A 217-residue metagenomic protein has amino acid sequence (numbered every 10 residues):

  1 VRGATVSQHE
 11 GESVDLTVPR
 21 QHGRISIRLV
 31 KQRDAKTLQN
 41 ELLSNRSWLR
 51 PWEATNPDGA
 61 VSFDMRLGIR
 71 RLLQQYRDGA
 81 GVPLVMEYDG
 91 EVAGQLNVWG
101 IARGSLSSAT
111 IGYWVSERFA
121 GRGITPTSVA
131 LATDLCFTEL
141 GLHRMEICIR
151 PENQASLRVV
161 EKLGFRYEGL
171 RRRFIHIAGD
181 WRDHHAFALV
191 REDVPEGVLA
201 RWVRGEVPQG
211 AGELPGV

Functional and structural regions predicted by a protein language model:
V1-T37, E41-W48, P83-V217: Acyl-donor (CoA/ACP) binding surface of acyl/acetyltransferases
V30, E41, V61-G68, D78: Generic, well-ordered alpha-helical segments
E41, W52, G68-Q75, G205: Residues that form generic nucleotide/phosphate-binding pockets
R50-R70: Conserved GNAT-fold acetyl-CoA-binding loop/helix
D58-G59, R70-V85: A short helix-loop-beta-strand connector motif used in the catalytic cores of GNAT acetyltransferases and, in some
L67, R71, L131-D134: Generic recognition of well-ordered alpha-helical segments within structured catalytic/regulatory domains
